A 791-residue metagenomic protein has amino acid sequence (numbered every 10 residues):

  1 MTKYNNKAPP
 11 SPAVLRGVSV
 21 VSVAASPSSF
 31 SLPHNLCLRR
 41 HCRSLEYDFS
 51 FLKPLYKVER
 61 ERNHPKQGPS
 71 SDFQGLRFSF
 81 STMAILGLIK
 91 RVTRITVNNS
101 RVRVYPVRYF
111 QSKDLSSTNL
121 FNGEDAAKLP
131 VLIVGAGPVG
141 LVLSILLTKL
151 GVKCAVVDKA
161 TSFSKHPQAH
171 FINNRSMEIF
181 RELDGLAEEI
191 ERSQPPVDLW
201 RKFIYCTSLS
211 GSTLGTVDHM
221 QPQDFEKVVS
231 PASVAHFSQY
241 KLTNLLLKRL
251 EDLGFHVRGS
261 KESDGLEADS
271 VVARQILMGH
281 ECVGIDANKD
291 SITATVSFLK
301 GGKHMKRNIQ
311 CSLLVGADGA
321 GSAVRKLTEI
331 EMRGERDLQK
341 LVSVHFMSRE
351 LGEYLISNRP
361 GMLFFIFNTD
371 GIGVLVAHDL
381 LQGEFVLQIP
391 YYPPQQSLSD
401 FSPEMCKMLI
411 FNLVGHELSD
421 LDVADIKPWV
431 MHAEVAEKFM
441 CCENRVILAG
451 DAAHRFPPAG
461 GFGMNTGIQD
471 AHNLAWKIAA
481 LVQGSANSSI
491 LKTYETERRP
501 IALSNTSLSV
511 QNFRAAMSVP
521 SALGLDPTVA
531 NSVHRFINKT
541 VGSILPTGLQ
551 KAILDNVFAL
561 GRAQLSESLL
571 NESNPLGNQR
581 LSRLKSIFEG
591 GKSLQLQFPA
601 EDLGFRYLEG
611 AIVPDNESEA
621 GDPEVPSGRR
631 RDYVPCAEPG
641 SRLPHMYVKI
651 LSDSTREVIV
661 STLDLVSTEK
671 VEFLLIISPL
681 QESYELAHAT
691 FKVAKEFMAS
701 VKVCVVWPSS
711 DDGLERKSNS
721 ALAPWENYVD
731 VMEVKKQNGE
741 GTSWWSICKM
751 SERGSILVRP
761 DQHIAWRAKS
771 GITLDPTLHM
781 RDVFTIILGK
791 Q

Functional and structural regions predicted by a protein language model:
Y4, V97, R101, A479-E638 (+3 more regions): C-terminal helical "tail/cap" subdomain of flavin- and related membrane-associated enzymes
E124-V156: N-terminal Rossmann-like FAD-binding beta1-loop-alpha1 element of flavoenzymes
A136-S144, L246, G316, V423 (+5 more regions): Conserved mid-domain beta->alpha element of the FAD-binding
K165-D252, H256-E267, F367-N368: Active-site-adjacent segment of FAD-dependent monooxygenases/related oxidoreductases
T207-Q239, F298-K300, H304-N308, I356 (+2 more regions): Conserved FAD/dinucleotide-binding core of flavoprotein oxidoreductases
T213-D218, K340, V344, N358-P394 (+2 more regions): Active-site substrate-recognition segment that forms the wall of the catalytic cavity or substrate channel
G259-I292: A conserved short coil-to-beta-strand element within the FAD-binding core of flavoproteins
I309-G319: Short hydrophobic core segments
